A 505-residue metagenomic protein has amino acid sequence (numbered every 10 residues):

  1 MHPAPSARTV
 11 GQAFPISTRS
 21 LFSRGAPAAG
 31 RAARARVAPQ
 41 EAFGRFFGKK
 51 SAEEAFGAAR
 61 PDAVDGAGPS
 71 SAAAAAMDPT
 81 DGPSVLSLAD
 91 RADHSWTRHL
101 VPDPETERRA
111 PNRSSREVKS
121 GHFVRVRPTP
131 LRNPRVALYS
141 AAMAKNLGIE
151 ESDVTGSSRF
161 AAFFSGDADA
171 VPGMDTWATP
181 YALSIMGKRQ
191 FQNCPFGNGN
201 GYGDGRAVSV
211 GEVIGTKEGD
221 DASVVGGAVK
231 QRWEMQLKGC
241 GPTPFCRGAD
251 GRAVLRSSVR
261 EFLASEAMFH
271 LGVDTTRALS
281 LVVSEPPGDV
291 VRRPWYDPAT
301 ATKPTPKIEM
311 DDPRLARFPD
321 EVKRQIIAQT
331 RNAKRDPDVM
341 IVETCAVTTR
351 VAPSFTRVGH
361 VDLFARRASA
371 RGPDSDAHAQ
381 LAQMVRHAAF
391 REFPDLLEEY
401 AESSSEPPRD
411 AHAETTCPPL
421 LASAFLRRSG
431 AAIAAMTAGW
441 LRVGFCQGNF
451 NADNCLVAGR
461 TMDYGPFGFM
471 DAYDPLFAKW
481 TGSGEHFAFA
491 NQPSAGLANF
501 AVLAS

Functional and structural regions predicted by a protein language model:
P5-A13, L21-G25, R31-M186, T216-G227 (+2 more regions): Regulatory N- and C-terminal appendages and interdomain linkers associated with kinase/kinase-like NTP transferase
K119, A389-F393, F425, A432: Fold-level signal for large, globular catalytic cores of enzyme and receptor domains
R125-V126, F245-G251, E399-S423, T481-F489: Glycine- and acidic
P130, T348, R371-H378, P419 (+3 more regions): Hydrophobic alpha-helical scaffolding
N133-A137, A141-P407, A458-M462, F487 (+1 more regions): Conserved ATP-binding subdomain of kinase catalytic cores across diverse folds
S429-V443: Phosphate/ATP-binding catalytic cores across multiple sugar-kinase/actin-like superfamilies, primarily ASKHA
R442-Q447, N451-V502: Catalytic activation segment of kinase domains across protein kinase-like and atypical kinase folds
